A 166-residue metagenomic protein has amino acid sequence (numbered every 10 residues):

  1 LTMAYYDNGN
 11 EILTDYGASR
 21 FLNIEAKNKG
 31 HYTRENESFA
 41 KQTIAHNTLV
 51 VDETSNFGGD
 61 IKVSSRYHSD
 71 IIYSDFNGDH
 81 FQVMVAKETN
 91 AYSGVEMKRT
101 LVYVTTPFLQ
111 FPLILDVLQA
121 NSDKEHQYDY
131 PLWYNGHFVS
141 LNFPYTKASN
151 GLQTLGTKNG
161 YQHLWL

Functional and structural regions predicted by a protein language model:
L1-G151: Catalytic and substrate-binding regions of extracellular carbohydrate-active enzymes, especially polysaccharide lyases
H46, A148-L166: Glycine-rich (often Gly-Gly/Gly-Pro-rich) flexible segments and glycine-rich loop motifs, frequently accented by
